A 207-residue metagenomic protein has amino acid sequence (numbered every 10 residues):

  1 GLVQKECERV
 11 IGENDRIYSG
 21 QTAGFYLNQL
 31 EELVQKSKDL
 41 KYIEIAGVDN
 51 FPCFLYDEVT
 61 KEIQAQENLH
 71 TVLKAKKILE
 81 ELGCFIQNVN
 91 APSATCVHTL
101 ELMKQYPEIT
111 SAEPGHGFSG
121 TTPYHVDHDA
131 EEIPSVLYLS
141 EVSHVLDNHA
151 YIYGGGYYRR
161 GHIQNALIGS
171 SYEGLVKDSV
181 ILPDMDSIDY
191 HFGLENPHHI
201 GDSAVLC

Functional and structural regions predicted by a protein language model:
V3-V126: Active-site loop/helix belt of alpha/beta enzymes
N68, E131-I133, I181-P183: Short Gly/Pro-enriched turn/cap motifs at secondary-structure boundaries
N68-T71, Y172-V176: Gly/Ser/Thr-rich active-site loops/lids in small-molecule metabolic enzymes that frequently grip phosphoryl groups
T95-L175: Active-site loop ensemble at the mouth of alpha/beta enzyme cores that anchors a bound cofactor
E173-I188: Short, basic/aromatic beta-hairpin or loop at an interaction surface
S187-N196: Short alpha-helix capping/helix-loop boundary micro-motifs
I200-S203: Loop/turn positions that initiate beta-strands
